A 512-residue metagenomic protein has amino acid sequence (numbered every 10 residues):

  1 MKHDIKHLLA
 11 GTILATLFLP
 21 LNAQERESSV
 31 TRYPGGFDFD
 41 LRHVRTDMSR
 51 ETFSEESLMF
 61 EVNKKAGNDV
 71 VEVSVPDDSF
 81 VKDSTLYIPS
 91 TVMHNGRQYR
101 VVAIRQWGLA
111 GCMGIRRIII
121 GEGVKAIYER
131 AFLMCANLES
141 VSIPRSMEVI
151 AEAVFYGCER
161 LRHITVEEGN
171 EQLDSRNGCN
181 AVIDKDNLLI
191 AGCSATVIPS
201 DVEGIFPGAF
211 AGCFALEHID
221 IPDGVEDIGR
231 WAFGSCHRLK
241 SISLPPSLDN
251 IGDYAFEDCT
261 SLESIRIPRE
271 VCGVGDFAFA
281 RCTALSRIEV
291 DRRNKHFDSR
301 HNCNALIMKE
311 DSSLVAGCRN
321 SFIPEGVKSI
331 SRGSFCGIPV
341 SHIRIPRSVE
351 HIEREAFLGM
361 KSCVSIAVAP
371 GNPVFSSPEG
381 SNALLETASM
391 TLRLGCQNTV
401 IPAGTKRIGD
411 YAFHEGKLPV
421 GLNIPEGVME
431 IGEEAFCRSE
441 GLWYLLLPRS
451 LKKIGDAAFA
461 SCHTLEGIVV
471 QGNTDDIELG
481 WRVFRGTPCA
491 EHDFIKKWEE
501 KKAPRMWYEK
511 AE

Functional and structural regions predicted by a protein language model:
M1-L9: Bacterial N-terminal signal peptides that target proteins for export
A10-P20: Bacterial N-terminal signal peptides
L17, W107-C112: Short secondary-structure subsegments characteristic of cysteine-rich extracellular domains
Q24-T31: Cleaved targeting-peptide boundary
E25, E61-V70, V81-A103, C112-A126 (+16 more regions): Structural signature of tandem-repeat unit edges
G36-L41, D47-S79: GGW-centered surface loops in extracellular recognition modules
W107, E129-A131, E152-V154, P207-A209 (+9 more regions): Consensus positions within tandem repeat domains that build extended binding/scaffold surfaces
D184-D186, M308-D311, E386-S389: Short acidic-glycine loop/turn motifs at beta-strand connectors
